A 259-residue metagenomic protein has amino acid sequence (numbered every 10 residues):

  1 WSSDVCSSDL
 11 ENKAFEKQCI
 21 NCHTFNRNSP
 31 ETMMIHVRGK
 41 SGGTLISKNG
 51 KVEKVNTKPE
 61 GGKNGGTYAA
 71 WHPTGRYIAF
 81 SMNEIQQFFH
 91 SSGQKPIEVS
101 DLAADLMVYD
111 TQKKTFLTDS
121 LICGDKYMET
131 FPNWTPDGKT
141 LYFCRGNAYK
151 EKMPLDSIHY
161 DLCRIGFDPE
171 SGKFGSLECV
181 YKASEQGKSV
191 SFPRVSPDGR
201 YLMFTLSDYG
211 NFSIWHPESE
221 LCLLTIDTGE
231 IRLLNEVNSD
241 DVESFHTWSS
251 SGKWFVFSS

Functional and structural regions predicted by a protein language model:
W1-S7: Short, small-residue-biased leader/transition segments that mark boundaries at the very start of proteins
S3, F80-D101, F143-Y160, T205-E218 (+1 more regions): Short, conserved, GDST-rich strand-edge loop motifs in beta-rich repeat architectures
E11-K17, T57-G62, L121-K126, Y181-Q186 (+1 more regions): Surface loop/turn motifs at the tips and blade-to-blade linkers of beta-strand repeat domains
T24-N26, A70, N133, R194 (+1 more regions): Conserved beta-strand position repeated across blades of beta-propeller domains
R27-S29, P73-T74, P136-D137, P197-D198 (+1 more regions): Residue-level detector of Asp-centered blade-edge/turn motifs that repeat once per structural unit in beta-propeller
T32-H36, Y77-S81, T140-R145, R200-T205 (+1 more regions): Residue position within the beta-strands of beta-propeller blades
S47-G50, E98-K113, S157-P169, E218-D227: Beta-propeller blade signature
Y181-F192, I231-S250: Conserved blade-ending motifs and adjacent loop-strand segments that build the rim/top face of beta-propeller domains
